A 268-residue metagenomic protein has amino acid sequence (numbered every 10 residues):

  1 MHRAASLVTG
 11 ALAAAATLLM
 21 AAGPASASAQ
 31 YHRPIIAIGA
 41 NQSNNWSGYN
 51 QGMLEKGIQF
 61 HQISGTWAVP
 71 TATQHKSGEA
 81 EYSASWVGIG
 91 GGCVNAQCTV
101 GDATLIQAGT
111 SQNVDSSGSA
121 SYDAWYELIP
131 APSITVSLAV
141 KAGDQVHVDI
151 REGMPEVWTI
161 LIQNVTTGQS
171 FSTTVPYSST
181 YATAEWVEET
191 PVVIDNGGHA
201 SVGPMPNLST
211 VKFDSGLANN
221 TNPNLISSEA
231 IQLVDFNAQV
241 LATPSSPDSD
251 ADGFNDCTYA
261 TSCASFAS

Functional and structural regions predicted by a protein language model:
M1-A27: Secretory targeting and sorting signals
S26-S268: Exposed, interaction-prone regions of secreted/extracellular proteins
